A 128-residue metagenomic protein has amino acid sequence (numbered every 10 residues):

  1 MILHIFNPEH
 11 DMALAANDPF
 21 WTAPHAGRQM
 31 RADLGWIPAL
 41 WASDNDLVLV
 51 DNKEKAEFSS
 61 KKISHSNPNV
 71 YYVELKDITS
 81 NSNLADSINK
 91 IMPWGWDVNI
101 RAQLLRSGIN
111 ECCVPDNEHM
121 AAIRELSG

Functional and structural regions predicted by a protein language model:
M1-D46: N-terminal-proximal low-complexity accessory segments that begin disordered and transition into the first
G27-W41, L49-G128: Conserved N-proximal alpha/beta basic substrate-recognition cap immediately N-terminal to, or forming the N-lobe
